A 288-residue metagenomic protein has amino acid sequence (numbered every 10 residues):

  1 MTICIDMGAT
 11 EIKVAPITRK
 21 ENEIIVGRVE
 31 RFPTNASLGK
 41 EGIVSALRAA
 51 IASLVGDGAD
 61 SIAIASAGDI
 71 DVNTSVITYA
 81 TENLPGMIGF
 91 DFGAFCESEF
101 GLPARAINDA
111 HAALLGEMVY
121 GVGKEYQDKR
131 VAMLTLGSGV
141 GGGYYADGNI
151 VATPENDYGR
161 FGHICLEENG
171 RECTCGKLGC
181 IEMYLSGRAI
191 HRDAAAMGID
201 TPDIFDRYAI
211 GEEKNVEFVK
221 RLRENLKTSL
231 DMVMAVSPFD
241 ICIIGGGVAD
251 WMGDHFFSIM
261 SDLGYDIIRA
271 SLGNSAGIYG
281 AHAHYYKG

Functional and structural regions predicted by a protein language model:
M1-S61, D71-V76, A94, S98-L102 (+3 more regions): ATP-binding/phosphotransfer module of carbohydrate and carboxylate kinases, centering on a glycine-rich
I12-P16, V140-Y145: Short beta-strand scaffold segments in enzyme catalytic cores
S66, A146-D147: A cytosolic small-molecule/anion-sensing beta-strand core signal
S75-G89: A charged helix-plus-loop insertion that forms the helical arch/lid used to bind and gate nucleic-acid substrates
A104-D109: General beta-strand structural signal in soluble alpha/beta enzymes
A113-V119, G141-Y144, I164: Adenylate-forming
D157-L166: Short, intrinsically disordered, charge-biased short linear motifs at domain edges
